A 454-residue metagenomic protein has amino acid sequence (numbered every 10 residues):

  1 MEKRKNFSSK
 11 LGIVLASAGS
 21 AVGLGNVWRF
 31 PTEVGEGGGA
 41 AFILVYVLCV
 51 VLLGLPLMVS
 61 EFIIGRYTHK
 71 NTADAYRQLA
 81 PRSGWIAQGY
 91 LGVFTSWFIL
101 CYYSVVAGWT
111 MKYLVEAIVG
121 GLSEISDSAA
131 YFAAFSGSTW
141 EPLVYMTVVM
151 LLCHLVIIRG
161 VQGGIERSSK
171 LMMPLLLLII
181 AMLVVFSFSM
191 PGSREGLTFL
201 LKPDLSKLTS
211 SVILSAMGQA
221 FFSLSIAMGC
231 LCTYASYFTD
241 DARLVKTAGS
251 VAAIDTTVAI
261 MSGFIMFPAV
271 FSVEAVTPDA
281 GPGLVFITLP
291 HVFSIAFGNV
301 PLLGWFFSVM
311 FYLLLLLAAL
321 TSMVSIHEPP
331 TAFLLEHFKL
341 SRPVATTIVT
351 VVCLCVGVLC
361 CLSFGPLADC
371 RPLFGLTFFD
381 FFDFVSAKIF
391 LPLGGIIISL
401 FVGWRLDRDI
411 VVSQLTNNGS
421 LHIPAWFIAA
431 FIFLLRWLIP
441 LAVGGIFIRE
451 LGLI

Functional and structural regions predicted by a protein language model:
M1-W28, L57-F62, R66-L79, S83-Y90 (+1 more regions): Membrane-interface "cap" regions at the ends of multi-pass membrane proteins
E2-F7, E166, K170-L320, V344-A345: Membrane-embedded translocation segments of transport machinery
E2-K5, T32-G37, Y67, T72-L91 (+7 more regions): Inter-helical loop and helix-membrane interface segments of multi-pass membrane transporters/permeases
K5, V34-S60, E141-P142, F390-G394: Extracellular loop-to-transmembrane helix junctions
N6, L11-V14, S20, L143-V144 (+5 more regions): Loop-to-transmembrane helix boundary motifs in multi-pass membrane proteins
N6-S17, A41-V45, S83-W97, V144-V149 (+6 more regions): Select transmembrane alpha-helical segments in multipass membrane proteins
G12-C49, A235, K246-G249, A253-T256: Transmembrane helix-boundary motif of multi-pass solute transporters/channels
A87-L91, T95, T331, H337-T350 (+1 more regions): C-terminal membrane-solvent junction of multi-pass transporters and transport-like membrane proteins
